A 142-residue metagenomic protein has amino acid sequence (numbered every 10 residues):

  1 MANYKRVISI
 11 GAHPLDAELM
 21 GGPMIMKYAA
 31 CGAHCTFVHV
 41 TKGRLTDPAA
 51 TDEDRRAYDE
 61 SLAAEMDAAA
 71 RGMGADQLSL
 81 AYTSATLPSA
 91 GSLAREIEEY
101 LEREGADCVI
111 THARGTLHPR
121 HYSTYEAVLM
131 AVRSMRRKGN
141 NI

Functional and structural regions predicted by a protein language model:
A2-K138: Active-site beta-strand->loop->alpha-helix modules in alpha/beta enzyme cores, enriched in Gly/His/Asp(Glu)
I142: A contiguous binding-surface segment within folded domains or other stable secondary-structure elements
